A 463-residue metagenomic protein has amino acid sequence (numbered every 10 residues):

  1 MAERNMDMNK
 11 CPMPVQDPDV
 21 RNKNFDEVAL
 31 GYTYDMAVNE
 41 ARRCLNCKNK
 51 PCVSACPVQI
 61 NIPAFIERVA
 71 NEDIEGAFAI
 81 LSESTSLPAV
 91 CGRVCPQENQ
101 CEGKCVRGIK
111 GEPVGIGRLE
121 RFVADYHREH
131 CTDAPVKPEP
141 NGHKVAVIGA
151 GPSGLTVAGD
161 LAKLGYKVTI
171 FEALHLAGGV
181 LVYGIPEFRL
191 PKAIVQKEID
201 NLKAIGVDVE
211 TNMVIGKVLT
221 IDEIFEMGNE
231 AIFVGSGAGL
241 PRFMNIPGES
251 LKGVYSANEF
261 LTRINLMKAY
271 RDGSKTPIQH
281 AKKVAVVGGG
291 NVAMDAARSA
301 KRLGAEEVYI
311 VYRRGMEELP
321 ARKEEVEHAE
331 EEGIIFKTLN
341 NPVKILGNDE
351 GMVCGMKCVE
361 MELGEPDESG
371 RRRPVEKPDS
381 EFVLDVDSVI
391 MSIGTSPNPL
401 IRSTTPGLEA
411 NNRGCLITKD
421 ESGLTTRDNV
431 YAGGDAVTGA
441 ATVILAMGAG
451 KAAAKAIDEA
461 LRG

Functional and structural regions predicted by a protein language model:
R21-E40, N61-R93, K110-K137, I264-N265: Ferredoxin-type iron-sulfur electron-transfer modules in oxidoreductases and energy-metabolism complexes
R42-A64, S86-I109: Local cysteine-cluster metal-coordination motifs and their immediate loop/turn environment, predominantly Fe-S cluster
V123-E139, K197-K217, P241-L303, N411-E421 (+1 more regions): Glycine-rich dinucleotide-binding loop and its adjacent helix/turn
E139, K144-I148, Q196-I246, K344-K357 (+3 more regions): Feature captures the FAD/FMN-dependent oxidoreductase FAD-binding
H143-T169, A293-K301: N-terminal Rossmann-like FAD-binding beta1-loop-alpha1 element of flavoenzymes
I170, L174-V209, A297-K344: Rossmann-like dinucleotide-binding cores of NAD(P)H-dependent redox enzymes
S250-H280, P366-A440: FAD-site-proximal beta/loop scaffold in flavoenzymes
A436-R462: A conserved FAD-binding loop/helix module that cradles the flavin
